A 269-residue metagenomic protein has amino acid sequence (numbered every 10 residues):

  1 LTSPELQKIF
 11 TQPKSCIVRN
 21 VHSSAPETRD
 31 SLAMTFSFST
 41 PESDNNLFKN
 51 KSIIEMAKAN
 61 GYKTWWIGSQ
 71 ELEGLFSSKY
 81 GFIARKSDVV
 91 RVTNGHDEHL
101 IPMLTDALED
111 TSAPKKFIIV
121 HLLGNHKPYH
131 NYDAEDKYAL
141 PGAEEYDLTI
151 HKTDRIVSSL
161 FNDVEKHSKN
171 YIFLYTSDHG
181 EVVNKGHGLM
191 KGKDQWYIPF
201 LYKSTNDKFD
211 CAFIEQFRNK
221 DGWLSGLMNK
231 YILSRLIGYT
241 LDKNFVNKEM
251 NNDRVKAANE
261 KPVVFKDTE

Functional and structural regions predicted by a protein language model:
L1, L174-G180: DG-centered beta-turn motif at the end of beta-strands
L1-D133, S225-N252, A257: Active-site-proximal alpha/beta segments of enzymes that process anionic O-linked groups
L32-A33, Y197-F200: Small-molecule pocket liners
E55, L72, N162-N170, H187-K191 (+2 more regions): Membrane-interface soluble catalytic domains
G68, S177, S204: Short beta-strand/turn micro-motifs composed of small residues that flank or help shape donor/cofactor-binding pockets
E98-E109, E135-Y175, K220-R235: A long, amphipathic alpha-helix that forms part of the scaffold/cap immediately adjacent to metal-dependent active
N131-L140, D207-F213: Flexible internal linker/loop segments at domain or repeat junctions
